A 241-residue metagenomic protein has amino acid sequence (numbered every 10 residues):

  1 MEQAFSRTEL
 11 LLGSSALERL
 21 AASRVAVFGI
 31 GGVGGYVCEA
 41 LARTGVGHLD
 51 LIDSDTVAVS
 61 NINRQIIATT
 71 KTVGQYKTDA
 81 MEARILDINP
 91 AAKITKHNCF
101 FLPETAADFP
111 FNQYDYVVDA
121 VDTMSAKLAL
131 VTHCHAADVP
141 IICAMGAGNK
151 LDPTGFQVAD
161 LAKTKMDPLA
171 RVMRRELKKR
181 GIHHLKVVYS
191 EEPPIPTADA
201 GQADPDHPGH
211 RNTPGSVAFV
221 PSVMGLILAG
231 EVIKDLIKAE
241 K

Functional and structural regions predicted by a protein language model:
M1-A26: N-terminal charged helix/coil linker that caps or initiates catalytic domains
E2, A21, F109-Y114, A126-A129 (+5 more regions): Glycine-rich phosphate/adenylate-binding loop
V27-G29, I52: Conserved N-terminal Rossmann-fold NAD(P)-binding element of oxidoreductases
V33-G34: Hydrophobic/small residue at the entry helix of a nucleotide-binding pocket
A42-H48, A136: Conserved S-adenosyl-L-methionine
V46, L51-N89: Glycine-rich phosphate-binding loop and adjoining beta1-alpha1-beta2 segment of Rossmann-like nucleotide-binding folds
N98-A106: Conserved SAM/SAH-binding loop
